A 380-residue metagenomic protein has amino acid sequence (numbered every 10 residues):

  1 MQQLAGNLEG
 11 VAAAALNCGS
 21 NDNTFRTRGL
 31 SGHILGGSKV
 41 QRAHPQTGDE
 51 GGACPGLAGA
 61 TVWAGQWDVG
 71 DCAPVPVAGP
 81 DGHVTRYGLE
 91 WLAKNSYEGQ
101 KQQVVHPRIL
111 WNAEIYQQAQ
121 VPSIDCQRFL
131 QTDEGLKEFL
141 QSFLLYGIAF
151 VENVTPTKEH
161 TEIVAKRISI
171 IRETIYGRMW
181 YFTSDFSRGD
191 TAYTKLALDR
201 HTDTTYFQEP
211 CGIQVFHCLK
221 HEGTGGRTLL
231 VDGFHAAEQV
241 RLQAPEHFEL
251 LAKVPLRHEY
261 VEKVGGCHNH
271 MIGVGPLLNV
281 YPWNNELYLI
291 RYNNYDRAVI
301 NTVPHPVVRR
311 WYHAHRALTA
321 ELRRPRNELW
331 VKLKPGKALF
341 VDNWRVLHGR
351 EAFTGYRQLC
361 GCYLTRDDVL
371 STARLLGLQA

Functional and structural regions predicted by a protein language model:
Q2-Q141: Fe(II)/2-oxoglutarate
S96-E98, V105-I148, N153-F340, W344-A380: Active-site environment of non-heme Fe oxygenases that use a 2-His-1-carboxylate facial triad
